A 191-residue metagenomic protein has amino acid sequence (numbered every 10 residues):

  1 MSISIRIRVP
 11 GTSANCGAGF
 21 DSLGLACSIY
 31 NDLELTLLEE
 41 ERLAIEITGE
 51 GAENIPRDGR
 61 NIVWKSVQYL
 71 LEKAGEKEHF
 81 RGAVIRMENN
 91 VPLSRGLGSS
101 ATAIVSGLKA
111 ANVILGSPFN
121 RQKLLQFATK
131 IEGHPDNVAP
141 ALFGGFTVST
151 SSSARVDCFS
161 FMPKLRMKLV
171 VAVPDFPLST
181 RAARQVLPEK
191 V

Functional and structural regions predicted by a protein language model:
M1-R95, V113, S117-F119, F176: ATP-binding N-lobe of GHMP and related small-molecule kinases
S13-N15, G19-A26, S94-I104, E132-T147: FAD-binding core of FAD-dependent oxidoreductases, characterized by glycine-rich FAD pyrophosphate-binding loops
L25-I29, N54, W64-V67, A103-S106 (+3 more regions): Short, low-complexity, polar/charged sequence segments that are solvent-exposed and flexible
I29, L97-R121, A141-G144, S152: DPxDG-like acidic metal-binding loop motif
W64-Q68, V105-N112, L125, T129 (+1 more regions): Predominant activation on well-ordered alpha-helical scaffold segments within soluble catalytic domains
I85-N90, L97, T102, L178-V186 (+1 more regions): Short, charged N-terminal helix-start/capping segments
F119-V191: ATP-dependent small-molecule kinase catalytic core of the GHMP/sugar-kinase superfamily and closely related
